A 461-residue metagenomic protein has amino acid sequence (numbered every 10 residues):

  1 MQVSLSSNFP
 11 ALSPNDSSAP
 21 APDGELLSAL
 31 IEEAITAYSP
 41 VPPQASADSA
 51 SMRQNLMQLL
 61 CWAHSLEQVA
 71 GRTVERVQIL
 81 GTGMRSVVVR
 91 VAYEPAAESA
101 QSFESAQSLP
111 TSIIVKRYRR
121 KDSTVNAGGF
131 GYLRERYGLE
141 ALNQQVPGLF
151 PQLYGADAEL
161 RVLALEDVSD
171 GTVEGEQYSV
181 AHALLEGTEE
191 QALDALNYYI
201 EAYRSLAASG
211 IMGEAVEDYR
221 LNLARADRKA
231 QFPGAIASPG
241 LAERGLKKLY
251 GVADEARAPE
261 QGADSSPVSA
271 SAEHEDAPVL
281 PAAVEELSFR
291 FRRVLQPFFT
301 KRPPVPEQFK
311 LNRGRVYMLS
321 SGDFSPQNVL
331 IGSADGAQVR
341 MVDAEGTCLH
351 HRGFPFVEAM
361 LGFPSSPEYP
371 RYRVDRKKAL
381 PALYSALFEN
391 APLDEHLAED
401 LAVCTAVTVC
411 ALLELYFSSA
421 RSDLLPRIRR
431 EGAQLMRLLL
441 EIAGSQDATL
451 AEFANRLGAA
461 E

Functional and structural regions predicted by a protein language model:
Q2-V77: Juxta-kinase regulatory segment immediately upstream of eukaryotic protein kinase catalytic domains
L5, T405-E461: ATP/Mg2+ or Mg2+-diphosphate-binding catalytic cores that bind nucleotide phosphates or diphosphates via glycine-rich
L26-A50, R204-A208, A215-Q308, L440-G444: Active-site catalytic-loop/activation-segment of kinase and kinase-like phosphoryl-transfer enzymes
R72-E98: ATP-binding glycine-rich phosphate-binding loop
M84-R85, A92, A100-L221: ATP-binding pocket architecture of kinase catalytic cores
Y137, G353-P392, C404-D423: Active-site activation/catalytic loop segments of kinase-like enzymes and analogous catalytic loops in related
L319-S321, P326: Catalytic-loop of the protein kinase fold
Q327-A359: Catalytic activation segment of kinase domains across protein kinase-like and atypical kinase folds
